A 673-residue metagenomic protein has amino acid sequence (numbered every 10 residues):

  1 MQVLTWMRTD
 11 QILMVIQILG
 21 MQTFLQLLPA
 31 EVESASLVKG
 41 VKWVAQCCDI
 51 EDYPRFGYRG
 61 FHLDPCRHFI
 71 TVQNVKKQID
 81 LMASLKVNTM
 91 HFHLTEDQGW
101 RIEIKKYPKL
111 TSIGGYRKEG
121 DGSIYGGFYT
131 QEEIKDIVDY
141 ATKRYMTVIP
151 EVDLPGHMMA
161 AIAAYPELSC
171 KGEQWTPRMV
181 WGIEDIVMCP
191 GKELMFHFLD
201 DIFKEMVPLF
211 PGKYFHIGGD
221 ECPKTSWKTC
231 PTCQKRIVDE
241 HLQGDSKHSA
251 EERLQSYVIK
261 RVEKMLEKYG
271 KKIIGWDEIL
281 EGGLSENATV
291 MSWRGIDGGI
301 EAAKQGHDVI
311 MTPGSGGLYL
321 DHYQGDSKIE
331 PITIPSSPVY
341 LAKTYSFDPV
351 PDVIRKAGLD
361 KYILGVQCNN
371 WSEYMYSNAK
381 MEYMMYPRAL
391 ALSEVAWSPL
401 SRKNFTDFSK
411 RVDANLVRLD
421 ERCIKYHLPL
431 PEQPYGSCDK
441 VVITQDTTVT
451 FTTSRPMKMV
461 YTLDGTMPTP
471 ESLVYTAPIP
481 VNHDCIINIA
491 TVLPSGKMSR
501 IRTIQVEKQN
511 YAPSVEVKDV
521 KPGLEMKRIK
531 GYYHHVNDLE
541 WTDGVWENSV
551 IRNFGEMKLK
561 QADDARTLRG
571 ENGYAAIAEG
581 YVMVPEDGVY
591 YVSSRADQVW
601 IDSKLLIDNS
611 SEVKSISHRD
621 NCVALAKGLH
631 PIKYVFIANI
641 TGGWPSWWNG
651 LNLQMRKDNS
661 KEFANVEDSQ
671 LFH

Functional and structural regions predicted by a protein language model:
Q2-Y214, C230, R261, M265 (+1 more regions): Feature activates predominantly on carbohydrate-active enzymes
D64, F92-T95, I149-H157, G191 (+9 more regions): Generic beta-strand/beta-sheet core signal
F69-T71, D97-E103, P155-A161, H216 (+10 more regions): Flexible loop/turn segments at secondary-structure boundaries
T176-M179, I183-N287, W293-E301: Active-site neighborhood of glycoside hydrolase catalytic domains
I273-A288, W293-S454: Flexible, acidic glycine-rich loops studded with aromatic residues
K403, S409-M583, V589, S593-R595 (+4 more regions): Short, compositionally stereotyped local motifs that mark structural "simplifiers"
K633-W644: Short beta-strand-plus-loop segments that form exposed binding edges in beta-rich domains
